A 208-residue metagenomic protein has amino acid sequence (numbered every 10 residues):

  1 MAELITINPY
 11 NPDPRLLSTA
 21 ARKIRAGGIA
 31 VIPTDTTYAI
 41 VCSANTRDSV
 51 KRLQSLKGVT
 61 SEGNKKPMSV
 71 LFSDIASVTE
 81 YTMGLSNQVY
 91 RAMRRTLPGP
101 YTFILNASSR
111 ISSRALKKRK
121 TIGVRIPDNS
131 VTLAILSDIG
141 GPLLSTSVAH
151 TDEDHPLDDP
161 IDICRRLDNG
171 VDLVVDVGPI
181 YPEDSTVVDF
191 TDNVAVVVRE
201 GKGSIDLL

Functional and structural regions predicted by a protein language model:
M1-L208: Active-site-adjacent structural elements in enzyme catalytic cores
